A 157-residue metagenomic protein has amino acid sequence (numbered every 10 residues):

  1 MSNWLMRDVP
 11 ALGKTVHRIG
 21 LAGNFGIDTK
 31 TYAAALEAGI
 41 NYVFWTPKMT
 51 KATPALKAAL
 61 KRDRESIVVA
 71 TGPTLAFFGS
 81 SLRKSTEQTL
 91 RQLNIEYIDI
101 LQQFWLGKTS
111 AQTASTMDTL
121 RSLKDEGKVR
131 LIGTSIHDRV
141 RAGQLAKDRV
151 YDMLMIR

Functional and structural regions predicted by a protein language model:
M1-I67, E96: N-terminal binding-site loop/beta-alpha segment at the start of enzyme catalytic domains that lines or forms
K14, G26, Y32, W45 (+4 more regions): Functionally constrained cores in energy, signaling, and assembly domains
H17-T29, A70-S81, W105, T109: Active-site mouth loops of central-metabolism enzymes
R18-G20, N41-P47, T71, Q102 (+2 more regions): Short catalytic-loop micro-motif centered on adjacent basic/acidic residues
E37-I40, G72, A146: Alpha-helical structural elements
P54-T74, D118-G127: Alpha-helix-loop-beta-strand connector modules within alpha/beta enzyme cores
F77-R157: Glycine/proline-rich, positively charged, aromatic-decorated active-site loop/lid region on the catalytic face
